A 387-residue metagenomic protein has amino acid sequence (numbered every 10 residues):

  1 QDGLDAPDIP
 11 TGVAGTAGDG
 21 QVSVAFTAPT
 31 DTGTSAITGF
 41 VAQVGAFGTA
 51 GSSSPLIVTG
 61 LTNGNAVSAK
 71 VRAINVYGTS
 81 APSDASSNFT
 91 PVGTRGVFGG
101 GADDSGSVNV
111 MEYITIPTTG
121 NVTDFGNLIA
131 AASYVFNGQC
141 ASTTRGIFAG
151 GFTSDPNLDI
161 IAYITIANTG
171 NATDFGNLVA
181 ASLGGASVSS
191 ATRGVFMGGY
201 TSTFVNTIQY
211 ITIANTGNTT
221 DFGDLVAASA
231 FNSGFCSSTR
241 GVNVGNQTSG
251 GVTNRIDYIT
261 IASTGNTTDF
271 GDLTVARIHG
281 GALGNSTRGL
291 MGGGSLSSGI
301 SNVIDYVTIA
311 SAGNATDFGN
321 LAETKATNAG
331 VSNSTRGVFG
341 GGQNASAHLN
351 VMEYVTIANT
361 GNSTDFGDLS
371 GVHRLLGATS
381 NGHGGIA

Functional and structural regions predicted by a protein language model:
Q1-G3, V76-G93: Extracellular fibronectin type III
D19-I37: Conserved aromatic anchor
G39, G106-V110, V122, P156-I161 (+14 more regions): A detector of repeated loop/turn-to-beta-strand junctions in beta-rich toroidal repeat architectures
A46-S53: Short beta-strand segments within Ig-like beta-sandwich modules, predominantly Fibronectin type-III
S53-T59, G64, S86, F125 (+5 more regions): Hydrophobic core positions of the immunoglobulin-like beta-sandwich fold
V58-S80: Beta-strand-rich modules
T94-R95, V135-Q139, L183-S187, A230-G234 (+4 more regions): Beta-propeller and closely related beta-sheet repeat lectin domains
T94-S105, I116, T143-D155, I166 (+9 more regions): Glycine-centered tight turns/hairpins at beta-strand boundaries that repeat across beta-rich repeat domains
